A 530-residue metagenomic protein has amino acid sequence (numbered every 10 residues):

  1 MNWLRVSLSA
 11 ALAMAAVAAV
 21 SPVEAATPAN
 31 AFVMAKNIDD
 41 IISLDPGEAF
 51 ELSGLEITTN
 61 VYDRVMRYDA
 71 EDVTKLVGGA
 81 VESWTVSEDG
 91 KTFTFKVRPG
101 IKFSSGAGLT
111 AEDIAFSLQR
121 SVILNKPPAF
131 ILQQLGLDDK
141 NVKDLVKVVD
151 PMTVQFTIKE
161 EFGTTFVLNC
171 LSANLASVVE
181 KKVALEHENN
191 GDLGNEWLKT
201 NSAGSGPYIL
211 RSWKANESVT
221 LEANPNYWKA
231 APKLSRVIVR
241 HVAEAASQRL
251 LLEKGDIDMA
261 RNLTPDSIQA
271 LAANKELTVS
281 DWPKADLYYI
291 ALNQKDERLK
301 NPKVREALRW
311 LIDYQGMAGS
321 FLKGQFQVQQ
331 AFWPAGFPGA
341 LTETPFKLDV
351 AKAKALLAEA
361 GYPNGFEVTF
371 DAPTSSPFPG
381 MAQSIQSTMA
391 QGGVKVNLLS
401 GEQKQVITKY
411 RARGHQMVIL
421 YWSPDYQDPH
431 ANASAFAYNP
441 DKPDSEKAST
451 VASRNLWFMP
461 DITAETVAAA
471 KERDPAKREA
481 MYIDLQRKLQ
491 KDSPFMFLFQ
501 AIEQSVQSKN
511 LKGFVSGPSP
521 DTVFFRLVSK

Functional and structural regions predicted by a protein language model:
V33, T110-Q119, P151-T157, G206-P207 (+6 more regions): Alpha-helical secondary-structure segments
A35-E88, Q119, N201-P207: N-terminal lobe/hinge region of extracytoplasmic solute-binding protein
D39-L55, V77-A80, A107, T164-S177 (+4 more regions): A structural "hinge/loop" feature
S53-E56, K214, L311-G339, S376-Q386 (+1 more regions): Detector for C-terminal structural segments
D69-E71, S172-P232, R236, V350-A351 (+1 more regions): Gly/Pro-rich hinge or "lid" segments in bacterial periplasmic/extracellular proteins
E82-P128, Q155-T157, L251, R298: Aromatic- and charge-enriched surface segment that lines or borders ligand/interaction sites
K96, Q133-E186: Surface-exposed binding/hinge segments that line and control ligand-binding clefts or catalytic entry sites
E196, N224-A270, Q386, K395-N397: Ligand-site clamp/hinge motif
